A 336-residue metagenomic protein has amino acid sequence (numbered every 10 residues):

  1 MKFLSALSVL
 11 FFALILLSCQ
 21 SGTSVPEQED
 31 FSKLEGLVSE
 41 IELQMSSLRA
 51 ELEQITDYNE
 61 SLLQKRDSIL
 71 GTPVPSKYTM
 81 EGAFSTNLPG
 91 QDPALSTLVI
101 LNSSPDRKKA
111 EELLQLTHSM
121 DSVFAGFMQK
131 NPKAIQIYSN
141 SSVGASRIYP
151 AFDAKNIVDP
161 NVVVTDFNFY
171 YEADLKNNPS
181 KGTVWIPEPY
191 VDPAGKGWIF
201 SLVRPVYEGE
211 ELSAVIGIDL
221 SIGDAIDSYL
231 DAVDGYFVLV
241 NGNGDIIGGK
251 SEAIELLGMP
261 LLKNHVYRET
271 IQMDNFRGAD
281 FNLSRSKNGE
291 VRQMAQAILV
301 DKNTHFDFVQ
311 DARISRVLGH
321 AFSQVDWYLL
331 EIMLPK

Functional and structural regions predicted by a protein language model:
M1-S8: Bacterial N-terminal signal peptides that target proteins for export
Q20-G22: Bacterial signal peptide processing site
F31-E35, S46-E172: Extracytoplasmic/periplasmic sensory segments of membrane signal-transduction proteins
T79, D227-H320, Q324: Intrinsic low-complexity, intrinsically disordered coil/linker regions enriched in small/polar and charged residues
V99-M128, K176-E188, P193, F281-D311: Alpha-helix-centered segments that form part of catalytic cores
S146-D219: Extracytoplasmic/periplasmic ligand-binding sensor regions of membrane-associated signaling proteins
P150, G195-V233, G248-K250, L318 (+1 more regions): Conserved beta-strands of PAS-like sensory domains
